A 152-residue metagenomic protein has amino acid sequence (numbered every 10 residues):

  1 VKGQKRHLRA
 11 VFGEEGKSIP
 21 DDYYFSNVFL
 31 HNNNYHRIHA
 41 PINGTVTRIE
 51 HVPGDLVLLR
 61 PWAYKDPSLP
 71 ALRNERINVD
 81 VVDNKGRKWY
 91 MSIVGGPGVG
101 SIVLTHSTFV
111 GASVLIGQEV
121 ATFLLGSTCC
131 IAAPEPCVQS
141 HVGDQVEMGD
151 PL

Functional and structural regions predicted by a protein language model:
V1-L152: Contiguous, well-folded functional domains in the mature portion of proteins
